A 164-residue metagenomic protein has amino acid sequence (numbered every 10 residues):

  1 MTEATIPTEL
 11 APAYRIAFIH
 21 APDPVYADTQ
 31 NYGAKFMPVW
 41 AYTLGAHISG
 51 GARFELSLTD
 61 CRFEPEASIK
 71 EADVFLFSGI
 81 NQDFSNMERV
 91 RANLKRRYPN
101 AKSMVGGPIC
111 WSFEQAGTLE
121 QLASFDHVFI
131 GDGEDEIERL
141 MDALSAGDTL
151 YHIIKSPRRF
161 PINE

Functional and structural regions predicted by a protein language model:
M1-E9: Short, intrinsically disordered terminal tails adjacent to the first/last structured region
P12-Y14: Nucleotide donor/acceptor-binding cores
F18-V25: Short polar catalytic/cofactor-binding loops
P22, M37-P38, K102, P108: Proline-centered helix-kink/hinge sites
V25-A41: Glycine- and acidic-residue-enriched helix-capping/strand-helix junction motifs
G45-G50, F54-N163: Glycine-rich beta-alpha loop elements in corrinoid/cobalamin-binding modules across cobalamin-dependent enzymes
